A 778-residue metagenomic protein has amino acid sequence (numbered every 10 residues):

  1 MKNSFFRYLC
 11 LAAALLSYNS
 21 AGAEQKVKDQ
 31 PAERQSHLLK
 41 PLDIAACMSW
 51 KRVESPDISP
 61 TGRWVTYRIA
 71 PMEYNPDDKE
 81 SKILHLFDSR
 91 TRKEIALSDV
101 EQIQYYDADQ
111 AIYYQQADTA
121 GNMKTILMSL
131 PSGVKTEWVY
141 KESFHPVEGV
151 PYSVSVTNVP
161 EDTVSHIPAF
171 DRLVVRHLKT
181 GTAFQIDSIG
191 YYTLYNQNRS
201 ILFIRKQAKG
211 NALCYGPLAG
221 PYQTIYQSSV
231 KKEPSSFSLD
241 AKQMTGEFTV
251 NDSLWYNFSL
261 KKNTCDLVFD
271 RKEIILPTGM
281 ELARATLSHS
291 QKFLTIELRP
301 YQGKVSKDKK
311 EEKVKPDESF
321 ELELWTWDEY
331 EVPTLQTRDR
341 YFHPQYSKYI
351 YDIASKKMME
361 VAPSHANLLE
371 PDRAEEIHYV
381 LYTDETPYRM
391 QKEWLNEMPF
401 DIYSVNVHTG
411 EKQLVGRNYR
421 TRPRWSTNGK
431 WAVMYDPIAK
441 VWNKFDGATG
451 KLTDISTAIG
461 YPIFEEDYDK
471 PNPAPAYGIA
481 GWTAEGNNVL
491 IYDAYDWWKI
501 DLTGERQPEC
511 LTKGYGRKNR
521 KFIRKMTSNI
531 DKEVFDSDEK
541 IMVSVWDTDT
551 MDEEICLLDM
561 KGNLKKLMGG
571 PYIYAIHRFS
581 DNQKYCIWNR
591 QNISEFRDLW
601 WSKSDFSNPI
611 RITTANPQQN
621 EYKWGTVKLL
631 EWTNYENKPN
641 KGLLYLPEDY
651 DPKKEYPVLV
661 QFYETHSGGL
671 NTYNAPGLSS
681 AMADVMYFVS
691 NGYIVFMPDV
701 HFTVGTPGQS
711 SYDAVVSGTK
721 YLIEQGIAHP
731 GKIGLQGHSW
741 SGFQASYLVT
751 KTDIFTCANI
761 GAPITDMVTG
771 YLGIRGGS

Functional and structural regions predicted by a protein language model:
M1-P31, Q35, I764, G773: Bacterial Sec-dependent N-terminal signal peptides
Y8, G22-C586, Q591-R597, W601-S602: Beta-propeller folds
K348, L599, W632, G642 (+4 more regions): Conserved hydrophobic/aromatic pocket- or pore-lining residues that grip, position, or stack substrates in active sites
N488-V489, D649-K654, E724-I727: Surface-exposed acidic, glycine-flexible loop patches that form ligand/cofactor-binding and adhesion interfaces
T613-K654: N-terminal cap/lid segment of alpha/beta-hydrolase-fold proteins
L646, K654-T665: Short beta-strand element of the alpha/beta-hydrolase
H666-G668, V695: Serine-hydrolase catalytic-loop signature spanning alpha/beta hydrolases and amidase-signature enzymes
A675-S778: Active-site-proximal cap/loop segments of hydrolase catalytic domains
